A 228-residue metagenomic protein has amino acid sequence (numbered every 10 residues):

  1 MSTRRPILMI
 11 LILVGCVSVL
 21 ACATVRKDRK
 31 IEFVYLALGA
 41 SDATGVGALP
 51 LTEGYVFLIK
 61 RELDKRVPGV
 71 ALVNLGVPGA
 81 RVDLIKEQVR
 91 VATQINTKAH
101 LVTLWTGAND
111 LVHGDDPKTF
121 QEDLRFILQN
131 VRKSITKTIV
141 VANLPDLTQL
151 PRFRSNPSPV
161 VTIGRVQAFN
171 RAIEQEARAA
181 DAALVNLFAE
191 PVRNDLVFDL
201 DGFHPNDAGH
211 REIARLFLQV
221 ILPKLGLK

Functional and structural regions predicted by a protein language model:
M1-I10: Bacterial N-terminal signal peptides that target proteins for export
I10-S18: Bacterial N-terminal signal peptides
S18, V73, V140: Conserved Rossmann-like nucleotide-binding pocket used by diverse enzymes that bind dinucleotide cofactors
C22-P78, R90-T97: Serine-esterase "nucleophile elbow" of acetyl-processing enzymes
V46-G47, D83, H113: Short N-terminal helix/helix-N-cap motif within the alpha/beta-hydrolase-1
P78-V82, V161-T162: Short, flexible loop segments at the rims of nucleotide/cofactor-binding pockets, characterized by
K86-K228: Alpha-helical cap/lid subdomain in secreted, periplasmic, or secretory-pathway luminal O-acyl-processing enzymes
